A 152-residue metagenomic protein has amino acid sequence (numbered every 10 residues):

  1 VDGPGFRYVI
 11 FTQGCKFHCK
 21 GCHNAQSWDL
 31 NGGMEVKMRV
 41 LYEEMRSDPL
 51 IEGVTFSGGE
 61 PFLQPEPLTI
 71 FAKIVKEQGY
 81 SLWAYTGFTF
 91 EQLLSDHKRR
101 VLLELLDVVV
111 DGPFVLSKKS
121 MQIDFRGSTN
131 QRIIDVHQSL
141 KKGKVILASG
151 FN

Functional and structural regions predicted by a protein language model:
V1-H18: N-terminal pre-triad scaffold of radical SAM enzymes
V1-P4, R46-D48, Q78-Y80, G87-T89 (+1 more regions): Auxiliary Fe-S-binding modules of radical SAM enzymes
F6, N24-L102: Conserved Radical SAM active-site core
I10, C19, E60, V109: Conserved, mostly hydrophobic/aromatic
C15, P61, F114: Hydrophobic pocket-lining residues within nucleotide cofactor-binding pockets
H18-C22, V136: Residues that scaffold the ATP/ADP-binding catalytic core of kinase and kinase-like folds
